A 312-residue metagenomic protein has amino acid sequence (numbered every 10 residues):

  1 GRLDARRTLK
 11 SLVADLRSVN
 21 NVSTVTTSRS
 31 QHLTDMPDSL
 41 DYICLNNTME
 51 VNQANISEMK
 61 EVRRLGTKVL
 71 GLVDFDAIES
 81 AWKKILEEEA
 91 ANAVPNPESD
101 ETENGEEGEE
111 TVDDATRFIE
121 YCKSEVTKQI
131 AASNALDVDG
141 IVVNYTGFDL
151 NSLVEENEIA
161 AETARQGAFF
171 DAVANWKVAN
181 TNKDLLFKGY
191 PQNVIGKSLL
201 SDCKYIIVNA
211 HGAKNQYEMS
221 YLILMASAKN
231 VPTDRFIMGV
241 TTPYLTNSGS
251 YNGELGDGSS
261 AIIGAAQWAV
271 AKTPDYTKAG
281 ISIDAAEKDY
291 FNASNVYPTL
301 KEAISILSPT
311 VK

Functional and structural regions predicted by a protein language model:
R2-L3: Non-globular, low-complexity intrinsically disordered regions
R7-L222, I237-G239: Chitinase-like catalytic core of GlcNAc-active glycosidases
A226: Active-site and adjacent loop segments of nucleotide-processing enzymes that use two-metal-ion phosphate chemistry
N230-P232: C-terminal EAL-domain catalytic cores of bacterial cyclic di-GMP phosphodiesterases
D234-K312: Substrate-binding cleft of secreted/luminal carbohydrate-active enzymes
